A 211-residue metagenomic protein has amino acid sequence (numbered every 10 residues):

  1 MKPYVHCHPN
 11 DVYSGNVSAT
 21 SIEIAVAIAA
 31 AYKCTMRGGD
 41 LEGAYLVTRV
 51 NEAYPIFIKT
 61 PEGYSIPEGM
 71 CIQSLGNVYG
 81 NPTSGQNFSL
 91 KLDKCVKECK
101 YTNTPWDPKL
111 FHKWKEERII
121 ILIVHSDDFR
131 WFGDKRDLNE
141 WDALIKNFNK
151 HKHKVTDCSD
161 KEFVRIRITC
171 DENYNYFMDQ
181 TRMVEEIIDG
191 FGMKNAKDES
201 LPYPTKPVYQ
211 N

Functional and structural regions predicted by a protein language model:
M1-N211: Long, low-complexity, charge-biased intrinsically disordered regions
